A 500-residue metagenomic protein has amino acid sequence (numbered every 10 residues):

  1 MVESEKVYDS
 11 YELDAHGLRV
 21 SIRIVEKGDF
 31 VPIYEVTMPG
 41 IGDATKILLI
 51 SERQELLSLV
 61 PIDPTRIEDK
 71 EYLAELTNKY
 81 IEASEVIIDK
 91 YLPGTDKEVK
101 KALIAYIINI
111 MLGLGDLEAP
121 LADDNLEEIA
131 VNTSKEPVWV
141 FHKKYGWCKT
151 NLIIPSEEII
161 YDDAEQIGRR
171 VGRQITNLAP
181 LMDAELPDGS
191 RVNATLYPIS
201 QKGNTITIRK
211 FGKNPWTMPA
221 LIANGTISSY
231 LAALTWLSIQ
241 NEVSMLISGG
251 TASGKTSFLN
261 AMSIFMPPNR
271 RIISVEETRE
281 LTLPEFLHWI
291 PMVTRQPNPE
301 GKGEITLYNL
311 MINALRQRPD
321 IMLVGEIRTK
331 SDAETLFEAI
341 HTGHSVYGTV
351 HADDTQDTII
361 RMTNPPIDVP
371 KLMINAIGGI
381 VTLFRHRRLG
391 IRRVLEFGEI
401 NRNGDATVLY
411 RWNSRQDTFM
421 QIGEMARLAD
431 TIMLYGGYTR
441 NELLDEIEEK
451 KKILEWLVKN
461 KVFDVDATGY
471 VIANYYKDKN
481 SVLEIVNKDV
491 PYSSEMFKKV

Functional and structural regions predicted by a protein language model:
M1-I175, S493-V500: N-terminal accessory targeting/assembly segments
E12-D14, R23-K27, E118-D123, E128-T133 (+10 more regions): Replace "in large, NTP-powered and nucleic-acid-processing enzymes" with "in large, NTP-powered factors and other
V131-S244: P-loop NTP-binding catalytic core
A232-S248, A261-H386: Switch/coupling sub-region of P-loop NTPases
G250-A252: The conserved Walker
K255: Conserved lysine of the Walker
G379-L457: Conserved P-loop NTPase
E449-V500: Terminal-proximal interaction/regulatory segments of ATP-powered molecular machines
